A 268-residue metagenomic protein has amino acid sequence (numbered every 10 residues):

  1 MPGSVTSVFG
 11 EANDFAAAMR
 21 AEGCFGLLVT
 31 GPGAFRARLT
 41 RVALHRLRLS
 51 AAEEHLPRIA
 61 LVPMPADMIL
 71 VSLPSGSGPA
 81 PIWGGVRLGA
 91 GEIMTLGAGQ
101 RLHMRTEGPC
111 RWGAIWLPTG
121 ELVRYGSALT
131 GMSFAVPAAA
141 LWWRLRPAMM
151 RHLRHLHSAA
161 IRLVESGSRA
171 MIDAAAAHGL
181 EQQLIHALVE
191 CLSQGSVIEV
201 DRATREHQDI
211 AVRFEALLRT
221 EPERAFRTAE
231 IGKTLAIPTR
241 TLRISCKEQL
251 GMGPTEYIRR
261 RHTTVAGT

Functional and structural regions predicted by a protein language model:
M1-A34, A80-P222, R227-A229, K233-T239 (+2 more regions): Alpha-helical bundle regulatory/interaction domains
M1-D67, S72-L73: N-terminal low-complexity or simple alpha-helical regulatory segments that function as activation/interaction modules
H45, T239-L242, R260: Short, intrinsically disordered low-complexity segments
L49-S50, L56-L102: Well-ordered mid-protein domain cores that form the structural environment of catalytic cofactors
H55, I231, R260: Residue-level "edge-of-site" marker
M64, H207, R259: Short, conserved glycine- and acidic-residue-centered signature motifs in active-site or ligand-binding loops
I258-T268: Short, basic, alpha-helical segments at the C-terminal edge of helix-turn-helix-like DNA-binding modules
